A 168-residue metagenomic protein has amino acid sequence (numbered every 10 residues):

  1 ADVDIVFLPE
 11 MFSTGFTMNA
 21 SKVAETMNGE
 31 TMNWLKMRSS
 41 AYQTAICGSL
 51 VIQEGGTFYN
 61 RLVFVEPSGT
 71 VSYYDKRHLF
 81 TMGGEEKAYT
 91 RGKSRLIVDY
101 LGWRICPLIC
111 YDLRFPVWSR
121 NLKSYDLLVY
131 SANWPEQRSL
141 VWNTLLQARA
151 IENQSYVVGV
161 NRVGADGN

Functional and structural regions predicted by a protein language model:
D2-D4, S124-Y125: Short, high-confidence coil segments that cap the C-terminus of an alpha-helix and link into the following beta-strand
V3-A24: Short, conserved active-site loops that position catalytic residues or coordinate cofactors/metal ions across diverse
V6, W103-I109, V129-Y130, V158: Short hydrophobic-aromatic micro-motifs
E10, K22, T26-M37: Active-site surface patch of divalent metal-dependent phosphodiester/phosphate bond hydrolases
E10-M11, L50-V51, C110, N133: Short, well-ordered beta-to-alpha junction loops that form the rim of enzyme active sites and present histidine/acidic
T17-V23, G102-R104, D126-N133: Short, basic, glycine/proline-bearing loop/turn elements
E30-C47, R114-N168: CN hydrolase (nitrilase-like) catalytic-core segments centered on the catalytic cysteine and neighboring Lys/Glu
Q53-K123, Q137-T144: Active-site catalytic loop in hydrolytic enzyme cores
